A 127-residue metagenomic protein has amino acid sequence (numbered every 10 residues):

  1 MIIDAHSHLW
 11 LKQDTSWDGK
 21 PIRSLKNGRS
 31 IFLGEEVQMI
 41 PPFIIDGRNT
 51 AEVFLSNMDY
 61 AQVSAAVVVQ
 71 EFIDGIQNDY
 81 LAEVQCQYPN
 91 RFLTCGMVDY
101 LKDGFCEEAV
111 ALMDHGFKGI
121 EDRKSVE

Functional and structural regions predicted by a protein language model:
M1-E127: Helix-coil boundary/capping segments in enzymes
